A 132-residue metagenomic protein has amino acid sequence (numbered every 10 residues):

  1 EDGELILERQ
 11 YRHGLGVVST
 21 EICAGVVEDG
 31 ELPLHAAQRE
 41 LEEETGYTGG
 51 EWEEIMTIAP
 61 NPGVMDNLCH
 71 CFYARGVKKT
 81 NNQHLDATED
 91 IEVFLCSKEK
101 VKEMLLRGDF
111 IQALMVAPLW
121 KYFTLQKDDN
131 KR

Functional and structural regions predicted by a protein language model:
E1-R39, V77, L85-A87: Conserved Nudix-box catalytic region and its N-terminal flanking loop in Nudix hydrolases and closely related
V18, D29, E54, G63 (+1 more regions): Nudix hydrolase/Nudix homology domain
G46-Y47, F110: Helix N-cap/coil-helix junction residues
T48-I55: A short coil-to-beta-strand element that immediately follows conserved catalytic motifs
N61-N81, F94: Active-site-adjacent beta-strand/loop module that shapes the phosphate/pyrophosphate-binding cleft
